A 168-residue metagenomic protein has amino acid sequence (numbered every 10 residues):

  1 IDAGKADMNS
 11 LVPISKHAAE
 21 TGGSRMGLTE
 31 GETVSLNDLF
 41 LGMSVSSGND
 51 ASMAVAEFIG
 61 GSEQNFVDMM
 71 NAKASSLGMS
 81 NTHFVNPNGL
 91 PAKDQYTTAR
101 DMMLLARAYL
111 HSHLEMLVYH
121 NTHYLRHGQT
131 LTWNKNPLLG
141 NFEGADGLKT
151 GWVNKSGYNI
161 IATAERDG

Functional and structural regions predicted by a protein language model:
I1-R100, Y109-L110: Active-site-adjacent loops and short helices of periplasmic peptidoglycan-processing enzymes
S62-G168: Penicillin-recognizing serine hydrolase domain
